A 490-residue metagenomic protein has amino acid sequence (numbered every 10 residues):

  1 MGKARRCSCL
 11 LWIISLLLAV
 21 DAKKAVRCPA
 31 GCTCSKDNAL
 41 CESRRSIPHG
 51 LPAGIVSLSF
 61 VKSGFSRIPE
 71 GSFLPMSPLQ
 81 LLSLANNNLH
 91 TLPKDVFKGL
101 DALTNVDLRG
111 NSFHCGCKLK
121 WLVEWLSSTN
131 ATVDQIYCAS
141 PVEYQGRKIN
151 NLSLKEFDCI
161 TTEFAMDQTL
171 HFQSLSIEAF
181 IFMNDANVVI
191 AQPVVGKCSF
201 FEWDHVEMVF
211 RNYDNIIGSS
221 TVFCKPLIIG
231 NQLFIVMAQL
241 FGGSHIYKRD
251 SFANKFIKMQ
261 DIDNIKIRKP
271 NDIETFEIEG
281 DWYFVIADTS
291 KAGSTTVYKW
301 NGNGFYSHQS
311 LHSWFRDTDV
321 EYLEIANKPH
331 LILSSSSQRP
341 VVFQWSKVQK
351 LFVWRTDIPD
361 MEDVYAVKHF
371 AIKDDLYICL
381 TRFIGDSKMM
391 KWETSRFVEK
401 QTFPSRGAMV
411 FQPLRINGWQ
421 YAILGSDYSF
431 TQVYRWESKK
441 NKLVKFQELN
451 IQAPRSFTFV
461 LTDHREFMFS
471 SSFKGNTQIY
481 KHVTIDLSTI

Functional and structural regions predicted by a protein language model:
L17-K24, C28, C34-A39, S112-F164: Membrane-proximal C-terminal cap and juxtamembrane stalk of leucine-rich repeat ectodomains
A39, V56-F60, L79-L84, V106-L108: Conserved hydrophobic beta-strand positions in leucine-rich repeat
R44, S63, N87, N111-F113: Conserved "Asn-ladder"/turn position within leucine-rich repeats
I47-L51, I68-G71, M76, L92-D95 (+2 more regions): Canonical leucine-rich repeat
E163-L170, V209-I216, I257-N264, Y306-L311 (+3 more regions): A short beta-strand motif characteristic of beta-propeller blades
F172-A179, G218-P226, I267-T275, F315-Y322 (+3 more regions): Repeated scaffold domains used in trafficking and secretory/extracellular systems, primarily beta-propellers
D427-T431, Q447, I451-I490: Blade-level signature of beta-propeller repeat domains, shared across WD40, Kelch, NHL, RCC1 and BNR/Asp-box propellers
